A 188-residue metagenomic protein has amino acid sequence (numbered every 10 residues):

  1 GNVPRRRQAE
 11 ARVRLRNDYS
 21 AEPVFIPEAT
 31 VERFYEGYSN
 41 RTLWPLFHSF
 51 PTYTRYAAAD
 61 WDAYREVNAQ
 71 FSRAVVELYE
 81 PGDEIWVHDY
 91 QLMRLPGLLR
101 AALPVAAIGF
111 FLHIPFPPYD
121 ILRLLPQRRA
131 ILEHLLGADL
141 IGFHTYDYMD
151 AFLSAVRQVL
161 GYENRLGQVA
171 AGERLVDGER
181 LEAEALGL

Functional and structural regions predicted by a protein language model:
G1-L188: Catalytic cores of carbohydrate-active enzymes across secretory and cytosolic contexts
